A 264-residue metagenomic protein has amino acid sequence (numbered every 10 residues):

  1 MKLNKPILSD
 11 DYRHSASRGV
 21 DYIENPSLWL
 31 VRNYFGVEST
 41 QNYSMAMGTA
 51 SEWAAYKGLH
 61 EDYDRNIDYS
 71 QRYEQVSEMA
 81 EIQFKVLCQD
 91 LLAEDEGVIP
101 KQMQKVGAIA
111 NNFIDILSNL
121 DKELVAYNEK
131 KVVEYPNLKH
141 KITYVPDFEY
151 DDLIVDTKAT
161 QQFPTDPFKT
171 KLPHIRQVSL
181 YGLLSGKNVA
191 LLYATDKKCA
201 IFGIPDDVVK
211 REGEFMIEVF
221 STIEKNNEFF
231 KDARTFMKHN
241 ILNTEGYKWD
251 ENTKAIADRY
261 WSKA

Functional and structural regions predicted by a protein language model:
M1-V145, T253, W261-S262: Metal-dependent nuclease catalytic cores that hydrolyze phosphodiester bonds in DNA/RNA, characterized by
I23, D147-E149, G182: Well-ordered beta-strand positions
G36, E134, T160-Q162, T195-K198: Short, solvent-exposed loop/turn segments at secondary-structure junctions
S44, P167-K171, V209: Flexible, glycine- and charge-enriched loops at secondary-structure boundaries
A50, R176-L184: Short amphipathic alpha-helical face segments that pack within enzyme cores and frequently flank/anchor catalytic
K105, P173, K225: Soluble or luminal CAZymes and related metallo-dependent hydrolases
V132-Q177: Non-catalytic protein-protein interaction segments used by genome-maintenance enzymes to assemble and couple activities
L183-A264: Metal-dependent nuclease catalytic regions and adjoining charged, substrate-binding loops involved in nucleic-acid end
